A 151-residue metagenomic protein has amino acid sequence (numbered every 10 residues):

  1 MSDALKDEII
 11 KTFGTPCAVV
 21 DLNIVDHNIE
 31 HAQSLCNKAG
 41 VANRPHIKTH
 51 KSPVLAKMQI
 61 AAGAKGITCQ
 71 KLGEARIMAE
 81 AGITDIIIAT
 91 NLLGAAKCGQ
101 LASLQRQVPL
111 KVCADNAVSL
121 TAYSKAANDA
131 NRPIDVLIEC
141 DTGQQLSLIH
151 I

Functional and structural regions predicted by a protein language model:
S2-A4, I24-L55: N-terminal glycine-rich anion-binding loops that anchor highly charged ligand groups
S2-V20: Generic N-terminal amphipathic, Lys/Arg-enriched alpha-helix
E8-I9, L35, S103: Short hydrophobic/aromatic segments of transmembrane alpha-helices and their interfaces
T15, V41, A61: Short, basic, glycine/proline-bearing loop/turn elements
P16-C17, L22, D26, Q33 (+1 more regions): Expand to "…catalyze enediolate/carbanion chemistry for C-C bond making/breaking, isomerization, decarboxylation
V25, H150-I151: Adenylate-forming
H46-I149: Active-site-proximal beta-alpha core segment in soluble small-molecule metabolic enzymes
